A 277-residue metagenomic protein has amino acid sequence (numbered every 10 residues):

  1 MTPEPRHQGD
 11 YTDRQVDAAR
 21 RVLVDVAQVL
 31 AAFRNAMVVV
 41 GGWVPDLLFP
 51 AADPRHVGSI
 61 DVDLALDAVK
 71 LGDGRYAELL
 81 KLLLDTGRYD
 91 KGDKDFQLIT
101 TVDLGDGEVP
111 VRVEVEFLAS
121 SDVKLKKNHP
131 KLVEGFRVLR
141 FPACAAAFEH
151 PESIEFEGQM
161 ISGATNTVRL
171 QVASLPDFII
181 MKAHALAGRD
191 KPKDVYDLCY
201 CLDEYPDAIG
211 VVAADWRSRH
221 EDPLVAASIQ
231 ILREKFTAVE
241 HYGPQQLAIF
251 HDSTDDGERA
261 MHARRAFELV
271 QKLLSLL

Functional and structural regions predicted by a protein language model:
M1-L277: Compositionally biased terminal segments of proteins
